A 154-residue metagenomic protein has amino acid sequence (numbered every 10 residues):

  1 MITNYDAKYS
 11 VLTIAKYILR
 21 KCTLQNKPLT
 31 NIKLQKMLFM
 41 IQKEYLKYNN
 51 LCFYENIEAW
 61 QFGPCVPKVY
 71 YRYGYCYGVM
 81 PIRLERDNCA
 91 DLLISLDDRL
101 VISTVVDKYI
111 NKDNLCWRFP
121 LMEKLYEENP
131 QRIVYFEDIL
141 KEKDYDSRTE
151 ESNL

Functional and structural regions predicted by a protein language model:
M1-L154: Domain-edge interaction signal
